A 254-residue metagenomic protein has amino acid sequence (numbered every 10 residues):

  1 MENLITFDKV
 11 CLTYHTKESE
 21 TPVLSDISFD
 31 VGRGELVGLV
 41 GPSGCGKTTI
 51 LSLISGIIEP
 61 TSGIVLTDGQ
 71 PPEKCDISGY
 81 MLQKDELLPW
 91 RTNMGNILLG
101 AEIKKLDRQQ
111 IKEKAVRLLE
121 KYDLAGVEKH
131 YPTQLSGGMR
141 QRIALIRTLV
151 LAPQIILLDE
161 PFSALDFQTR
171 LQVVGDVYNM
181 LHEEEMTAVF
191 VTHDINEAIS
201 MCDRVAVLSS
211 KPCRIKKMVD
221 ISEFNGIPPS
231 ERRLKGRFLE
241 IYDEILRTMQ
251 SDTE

Functional and structural regions predicted by a protein language model:
V40-P42: The feature captures the beta-strand-to-loop junction immediately N-terminal to the Walker
S55: Helix-to-loop junction immediately C-terminal to a conserved catalytic motif
G63-K74: Conserved ABC transporter NBD signature motif
M94-E102, K112, D220: Short helical segment in ABC ATPase nucleotide-binding domains corresponding to the A-loop/adjacent helical element
H130-T133, L151: Conserved signature/switch motifs of ABC ATPase nucleotide-binding domains
L145: Hydrophobic anchor residue at the start of the ABC signature
